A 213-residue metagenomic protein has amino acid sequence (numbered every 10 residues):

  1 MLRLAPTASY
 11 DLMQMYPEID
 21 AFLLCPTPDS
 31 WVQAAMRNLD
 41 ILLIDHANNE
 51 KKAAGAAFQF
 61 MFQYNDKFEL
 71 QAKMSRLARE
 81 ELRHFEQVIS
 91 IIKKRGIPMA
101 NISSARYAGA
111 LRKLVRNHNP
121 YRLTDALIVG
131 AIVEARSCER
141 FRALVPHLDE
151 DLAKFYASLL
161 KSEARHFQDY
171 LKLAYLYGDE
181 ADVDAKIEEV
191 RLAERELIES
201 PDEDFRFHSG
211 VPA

Functional and structural regions predicted by a protein language model:
L2-A213: Non-heme di-metal
